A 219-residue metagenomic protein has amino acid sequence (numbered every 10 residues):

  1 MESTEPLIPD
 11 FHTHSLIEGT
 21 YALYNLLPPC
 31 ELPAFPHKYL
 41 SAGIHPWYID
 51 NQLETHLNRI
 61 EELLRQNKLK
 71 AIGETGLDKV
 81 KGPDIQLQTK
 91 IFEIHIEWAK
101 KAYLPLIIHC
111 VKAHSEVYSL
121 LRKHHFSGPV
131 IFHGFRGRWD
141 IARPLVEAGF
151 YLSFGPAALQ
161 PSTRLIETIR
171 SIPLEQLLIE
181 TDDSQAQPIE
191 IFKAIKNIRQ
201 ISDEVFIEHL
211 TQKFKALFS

Functional and structural regions predicted by a protein language model:
M1-S219: Mid-domain alpha/beta scaffold segments of enzyme catalytic cores
